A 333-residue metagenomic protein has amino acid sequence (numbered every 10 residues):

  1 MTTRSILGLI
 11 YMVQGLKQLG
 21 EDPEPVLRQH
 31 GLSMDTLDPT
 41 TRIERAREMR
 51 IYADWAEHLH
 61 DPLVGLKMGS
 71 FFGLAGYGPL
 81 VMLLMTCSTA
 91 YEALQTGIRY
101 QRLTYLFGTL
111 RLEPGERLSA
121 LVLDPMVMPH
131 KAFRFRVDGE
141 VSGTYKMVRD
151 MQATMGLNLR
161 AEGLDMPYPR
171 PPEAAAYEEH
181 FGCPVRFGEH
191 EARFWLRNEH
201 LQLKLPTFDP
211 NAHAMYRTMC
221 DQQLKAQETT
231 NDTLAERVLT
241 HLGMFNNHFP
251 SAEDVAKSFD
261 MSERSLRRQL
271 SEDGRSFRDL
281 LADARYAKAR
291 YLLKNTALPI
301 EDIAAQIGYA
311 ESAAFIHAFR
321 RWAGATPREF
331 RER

Functional and structural regions predicted by a protein language model:
M1-L121: N-terminal low-complexity or simple alpha-helical regulatory segments that function as activation/interaction modules
Q18, I43, A132, R136 (+1 more regions): Short, contiguous, pocket-lining structural segments that sit at or immediately flank catalytic/ligand-binding sites
Y52, L94, V141-T144, C220: Hydrophobic alpha-helical core bundles mediating ligand binding, dimerization, or RNAP-core interactions
G78-L84, M126-H130, Q202, L224: Short hinge/gating elements
A93, E140-G143, A212, L234: Internal, well-ordered alpha-helical segments in soluble enzyme and binding-protein domains
T109, E113-Q202: DNA-contacting interfaces and partner/effector-binding or oligomerization modules in DNA-centric proteins
P171-R333: Extended mid-to-C-terminal alpha-helical interaction segments
